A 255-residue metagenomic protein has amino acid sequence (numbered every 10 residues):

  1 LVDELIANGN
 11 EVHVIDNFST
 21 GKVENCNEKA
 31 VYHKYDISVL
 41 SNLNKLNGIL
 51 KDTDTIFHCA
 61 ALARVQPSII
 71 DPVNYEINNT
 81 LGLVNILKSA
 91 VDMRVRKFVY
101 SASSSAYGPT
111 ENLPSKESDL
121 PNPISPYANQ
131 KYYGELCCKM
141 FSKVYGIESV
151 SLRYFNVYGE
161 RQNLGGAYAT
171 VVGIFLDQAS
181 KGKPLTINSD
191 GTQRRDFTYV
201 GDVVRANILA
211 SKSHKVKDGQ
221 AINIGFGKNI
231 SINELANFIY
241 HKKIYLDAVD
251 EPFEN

Functional and structural regions predicted by a protein language model:
L1-V157, G201: N-terminal Rossmann-like NAD(P)+-binding domain of SDR-like oxidoreductases, especially those catalyzing
R64, A169-T170: Glycine-rich phosphate/pyrophosphate-binding beta-alpha loops
T80, A169, V204: Conserved catalytic core of two-component sensor histidine kinases
P121, N156-E160, Q193, D250: A short, flexible beta-alpha/helix-coil linker loop
Y133, C137, F141, V171 (+2 more regions): Hydrophobic alpha-helix immediately C-terminal to the catalytic Tyr-X-X-X-Lys motif of short-chain
L164, T170-V171: Conserved catalytic loops of nucleotide-sugar-dependent glycosyltransferases that act on lipid-linked
A179-N255: C-terminal substrate-binding subdomain of Rossmann-fold SDR/epimerase-dehydratase oxidoreductases
